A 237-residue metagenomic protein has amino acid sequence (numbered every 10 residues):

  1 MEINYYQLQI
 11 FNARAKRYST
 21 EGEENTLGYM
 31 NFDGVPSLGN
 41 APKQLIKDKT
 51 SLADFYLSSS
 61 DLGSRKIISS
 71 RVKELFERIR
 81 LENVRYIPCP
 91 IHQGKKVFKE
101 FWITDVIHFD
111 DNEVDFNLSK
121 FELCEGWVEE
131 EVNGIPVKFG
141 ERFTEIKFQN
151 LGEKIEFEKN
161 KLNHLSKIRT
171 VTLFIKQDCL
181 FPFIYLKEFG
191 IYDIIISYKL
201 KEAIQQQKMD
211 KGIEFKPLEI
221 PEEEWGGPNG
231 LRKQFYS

Functional and structural regions predicted by a protein language model:
M1-D61: N-terminal ordered "arm"
N4-Y6, E100-W102, Y192: Short beta-strand micro-motifs in enzyme catalytic cores
Q7, N83-P88, I195, E214-P217: A structural signal for short, well-ordered beta-strand segments and their strand-loop junctions that often border
Y18-G22, E113-S237: Acidic, proline/glycine-rich low-complexity IDRs
A41-K43, R71-E74, I87-Q93, T170-V171 (+1 more regions): Intrinsically disordered, low-complexity boundary segments flanking structured domains
L57-S64, E188-Y192: Extended, non-catalytic structural segments that build the interaction scaffolds of large macromolecular assemblies
S60-G126: Aromatic- and glycine-enriched beta-alpha-beta binding-site module
